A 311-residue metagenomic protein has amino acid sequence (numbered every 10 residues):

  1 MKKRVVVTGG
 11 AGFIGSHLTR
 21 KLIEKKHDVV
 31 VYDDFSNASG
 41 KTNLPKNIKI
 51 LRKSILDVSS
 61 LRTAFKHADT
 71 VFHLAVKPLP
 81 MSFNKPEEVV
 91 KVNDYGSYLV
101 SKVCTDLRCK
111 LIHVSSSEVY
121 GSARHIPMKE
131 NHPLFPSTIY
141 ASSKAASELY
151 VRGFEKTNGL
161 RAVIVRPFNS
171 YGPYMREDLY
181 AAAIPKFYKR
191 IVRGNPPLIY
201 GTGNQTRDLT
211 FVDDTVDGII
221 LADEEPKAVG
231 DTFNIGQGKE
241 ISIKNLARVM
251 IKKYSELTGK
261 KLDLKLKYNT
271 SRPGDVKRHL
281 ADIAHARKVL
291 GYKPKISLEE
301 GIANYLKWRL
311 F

Functional and structural regions predicted by a protein language model:
M1-S170: N-terminal Rossmann-like NAD(P)+-binding domain of SDR-like oxidoreductases, especially those catalyzing
A11-I14, Y98, A123, S143 (+5 more regions): Gly/Ser/Thr-rich beta-alpha loop segments that engage phosphate groups in nucleotides
I23, F65, S101, T105 (+6 more regions): A structural alpha-helix within SAM-dependent methyltransferase catalytic domains
S39, A75, K102-C104, L179 (+3 more regions): Hydrophobic aliphatic residues
G40-L44, R124-I126, M175-L179, L246-R248 (+1 more regions): Short aromatic-enriched loop/helix-cap "lid" or pocket-rim segments at secondary-structure transitions that line
A146, Y150, F154, F187 (+2 more regions): Hydrophobic alpha-helix immediately C-terminal to the catalytic Tyr-X-X-X-Lys motif of short-chain
V192-F311: C-terminal substrate-binding subdomain of Rossmann-fold SDR/epimerase-dehydratase oxidoreductases
